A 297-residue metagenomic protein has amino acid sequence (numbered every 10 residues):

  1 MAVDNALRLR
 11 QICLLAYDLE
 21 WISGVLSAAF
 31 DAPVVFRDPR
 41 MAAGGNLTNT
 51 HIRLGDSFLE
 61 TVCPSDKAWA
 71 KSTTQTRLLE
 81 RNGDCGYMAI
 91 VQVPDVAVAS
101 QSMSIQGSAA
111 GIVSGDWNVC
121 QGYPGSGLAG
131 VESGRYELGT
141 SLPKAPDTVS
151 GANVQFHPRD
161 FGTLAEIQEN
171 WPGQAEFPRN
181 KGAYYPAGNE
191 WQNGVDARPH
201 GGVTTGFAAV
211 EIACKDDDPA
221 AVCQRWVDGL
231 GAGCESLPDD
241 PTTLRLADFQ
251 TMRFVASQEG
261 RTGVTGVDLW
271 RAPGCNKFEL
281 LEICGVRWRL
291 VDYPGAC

Functional and structural regions predicted by a protein language model:
M1-S23, D84-V91, N170-C223, V267: N-terminal beta-strand motif that seeds the catalytic metal site of vicinal oxygen chelate
A2-T73, G86, R225-D228, A232: An N-terminus-focused feature that recognizes amino-terminal "leader" regions
R8-Y17, T50-G55, T74-M103, F156 (+2 more regions): Vicinal oxygen chelate
G24, A28, V34-V35, P39-N46 (+7 more regions): A structure-centric feature marking long, well-folded core domains of fungal metabolic enzymes and membrane transporters
S27-V34, H51, S57, D66 (+4 more regions): Short N-terminal edge-element motif at the start of the domain
A42-A43, R81, W288-L290: Short loop/turn motifs at secondary-structure junctions and domain boundaries
A43-N46, C85, T148-G151, R261: Short acidic/glycine-enriched loop/turn segments that link adjacent beta-strands
E60, S100-G206, D239-G260, G266-C297: Vicinal oxygen chelate
